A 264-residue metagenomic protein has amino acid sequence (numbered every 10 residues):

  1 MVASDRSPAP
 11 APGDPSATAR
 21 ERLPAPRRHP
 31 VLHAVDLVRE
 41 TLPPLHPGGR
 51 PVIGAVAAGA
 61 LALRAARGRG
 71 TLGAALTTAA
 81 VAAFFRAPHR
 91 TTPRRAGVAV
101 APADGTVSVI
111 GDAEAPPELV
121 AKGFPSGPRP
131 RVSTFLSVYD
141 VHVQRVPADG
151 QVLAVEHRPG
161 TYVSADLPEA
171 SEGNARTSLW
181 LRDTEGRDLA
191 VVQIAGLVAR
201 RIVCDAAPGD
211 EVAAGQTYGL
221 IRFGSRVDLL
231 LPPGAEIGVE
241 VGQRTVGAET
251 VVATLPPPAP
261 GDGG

Functional and structural regions predicted by a protein language model:
V2-G264: Contiguous, well-folded functional domains in the mature portion of proteins
